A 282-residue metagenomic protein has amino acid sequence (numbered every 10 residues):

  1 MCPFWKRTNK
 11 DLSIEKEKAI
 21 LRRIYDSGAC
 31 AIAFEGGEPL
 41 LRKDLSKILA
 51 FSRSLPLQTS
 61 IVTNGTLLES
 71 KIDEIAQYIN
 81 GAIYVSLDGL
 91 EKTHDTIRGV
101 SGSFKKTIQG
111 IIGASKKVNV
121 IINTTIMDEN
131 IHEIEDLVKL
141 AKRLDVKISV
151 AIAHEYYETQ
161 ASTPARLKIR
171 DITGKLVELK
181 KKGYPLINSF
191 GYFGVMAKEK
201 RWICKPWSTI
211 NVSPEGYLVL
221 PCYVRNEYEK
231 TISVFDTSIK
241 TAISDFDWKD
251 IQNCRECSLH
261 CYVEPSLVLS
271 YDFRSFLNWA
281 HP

Functional and structural regions predicted by a protein language model:
M1-A82, L269-S270, S275-P282: Conserved alpha-helical substructure of the radical SAM core
C2-W5, W207, C257-H260, E264: Cys/His-rich metal-chelating microdomains
W5, L12, A19, L55-Q58 (+3 more regions): Radical SAM enzyme [4Fe-4S]-AdoMet core and its adjacent flexible, acidic and glycine-rich loops/tails across
S27, Q77-Y78, K205, Q252-R255: Structured loop/turn residues at beta-strand edges in well-structured enzyme cores
L41, K92-T93, S266: Short glycine-rich, flexible loops that bind phosphorylated cofactors or substrates
L45-I48, S103, N253: Hydrophobic side chains within well-formed alpha-helices
E215-P282: Flexible mid-to-C-terminal extensions adjoining Fe-S/redox cofactors in radical SAM and related proteins
